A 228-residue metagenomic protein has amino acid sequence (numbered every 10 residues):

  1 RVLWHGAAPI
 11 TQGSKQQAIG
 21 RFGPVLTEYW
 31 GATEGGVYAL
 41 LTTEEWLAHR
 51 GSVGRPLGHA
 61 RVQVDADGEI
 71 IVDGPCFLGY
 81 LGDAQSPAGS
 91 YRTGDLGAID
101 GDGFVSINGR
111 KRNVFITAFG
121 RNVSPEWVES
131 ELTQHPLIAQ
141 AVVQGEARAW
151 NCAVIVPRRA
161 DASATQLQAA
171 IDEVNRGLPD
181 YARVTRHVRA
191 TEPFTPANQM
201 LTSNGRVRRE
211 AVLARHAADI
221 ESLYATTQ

Functional and structural regions predicted by a protein language model:
R1-A48, R61, A139: Gly/Ser/Thr-rich phosphate-binding loop
W4-G6, D65, V72-D73, D83-A88 (+2 more regions): Thr-Gly-centered strand-to-loop micro-motif
P9, L41-T42, A48-D83, D102 (+1 more regions): Adenylate-forming AMP-binding core of the ANL superfamily, especially NRPS adenylation
Q16, G51, E129-S130: Active-site phosphate/pyrophosphate- and oxyanion-stabilizing loops and adjacent acidic/basic residues in soluble
G68-G74, G79, L96-R186, P193-N198: AMP-binding/adenylate-forming catalytic core of the ANL superfamily
N113-V114, R215-A217: A short acidic/small-residue loop/turn micro-motif
A190-H216: Flexible lysine-rich "adenylation lid" loop at the C-terminal edge of ANL adenylation domains
A217-A225: A short, polar/charged loop-to-alpha-helix boundary motif
